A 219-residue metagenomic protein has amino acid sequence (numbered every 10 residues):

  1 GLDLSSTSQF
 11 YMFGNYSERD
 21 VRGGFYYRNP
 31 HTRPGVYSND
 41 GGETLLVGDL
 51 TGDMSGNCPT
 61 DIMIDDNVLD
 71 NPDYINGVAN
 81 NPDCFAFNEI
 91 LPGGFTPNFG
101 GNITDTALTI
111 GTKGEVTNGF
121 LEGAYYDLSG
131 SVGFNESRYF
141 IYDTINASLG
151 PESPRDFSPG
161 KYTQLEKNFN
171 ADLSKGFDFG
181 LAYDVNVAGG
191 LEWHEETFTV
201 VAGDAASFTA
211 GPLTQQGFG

Functional and structural regions predicted by a protein language model:
G1-F25, P92-Y139, F157-A202: Outer-membrane beta-barrel transmembrane strands
G1-G93, P97-G111, E115: Transmembrane beta-barrel wall of Gram-negative outer-membrane proteins
H31-L45, V78-F85, I145-F157, V201-G219: Surface-exposed loop/turn segments flanking beta-strands in extracellular/periplasmic regions
R138-Y142, N146: Short, surface-exposed loop/turn segments at secondary-structure boundaries that line and modulate
